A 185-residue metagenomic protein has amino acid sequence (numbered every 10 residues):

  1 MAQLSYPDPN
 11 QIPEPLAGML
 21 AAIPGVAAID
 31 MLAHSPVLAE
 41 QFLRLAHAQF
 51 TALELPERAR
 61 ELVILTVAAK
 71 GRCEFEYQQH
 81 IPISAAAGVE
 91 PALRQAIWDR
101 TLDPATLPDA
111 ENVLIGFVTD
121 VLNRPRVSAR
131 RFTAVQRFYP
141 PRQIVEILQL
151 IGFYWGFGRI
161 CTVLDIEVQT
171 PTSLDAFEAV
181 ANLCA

Functional and structural regions predicted by a protein language model:
M1-A185: Hydrophobic alpha-helical segments
